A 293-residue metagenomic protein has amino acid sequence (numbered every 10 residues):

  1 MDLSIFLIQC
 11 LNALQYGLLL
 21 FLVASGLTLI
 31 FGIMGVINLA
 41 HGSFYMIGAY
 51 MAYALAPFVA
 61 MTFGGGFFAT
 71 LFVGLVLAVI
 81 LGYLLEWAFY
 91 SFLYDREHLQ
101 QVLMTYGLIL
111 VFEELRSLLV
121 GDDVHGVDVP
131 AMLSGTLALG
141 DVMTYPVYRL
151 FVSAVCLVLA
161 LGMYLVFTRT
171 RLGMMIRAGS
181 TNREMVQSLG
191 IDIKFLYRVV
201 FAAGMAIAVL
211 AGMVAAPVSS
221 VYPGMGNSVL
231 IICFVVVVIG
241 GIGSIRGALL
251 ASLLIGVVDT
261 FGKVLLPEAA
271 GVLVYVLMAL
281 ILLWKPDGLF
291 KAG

Functional and structural regions predicted by a protein language model:
M1-V23, M51, F63-T70, R96-Q100 (+3 more regions): Membrane-interfacial amphipathic/re-entrant helices at transmembrane-helix boundaries
D2-L19, V166-R171, Y197-V237, D259-V272: Inter-helical junctions in multi-pass inner-membrane proteins, predominant in energy-converting antiporter-like
L11, I33-L84, A88: Membrane-embedded helix boundary and interhelical linker motif in transport proteins
Y16, V142-V221, I245-L250: Helix-loop-helix "hairpin" substructures at the membrane interface of multi-pass membrane proteins
G32-A40, I80-V124, V166-L172, A178 (+1 more regions): Short loop segments and helix-boundary regions at transmembrane helix junctions of multi-pass inner-membrane proteins
M61-L108, L250-I255, P286: Alpha-helical transmembrane segments within multi-pass membrane transporters and channels
F92-L93, H98-R169, F195-V199, F261 (+3 more regions): Transmembrane helix-bundle core of multi-pass membrane transporters and related energy-transducing complexes
L119, D123, T181-S188, D192-F195 (+1 more regions): Cytosolic-side transmembrane-helix boundaries in multi-pass membrane proteins
